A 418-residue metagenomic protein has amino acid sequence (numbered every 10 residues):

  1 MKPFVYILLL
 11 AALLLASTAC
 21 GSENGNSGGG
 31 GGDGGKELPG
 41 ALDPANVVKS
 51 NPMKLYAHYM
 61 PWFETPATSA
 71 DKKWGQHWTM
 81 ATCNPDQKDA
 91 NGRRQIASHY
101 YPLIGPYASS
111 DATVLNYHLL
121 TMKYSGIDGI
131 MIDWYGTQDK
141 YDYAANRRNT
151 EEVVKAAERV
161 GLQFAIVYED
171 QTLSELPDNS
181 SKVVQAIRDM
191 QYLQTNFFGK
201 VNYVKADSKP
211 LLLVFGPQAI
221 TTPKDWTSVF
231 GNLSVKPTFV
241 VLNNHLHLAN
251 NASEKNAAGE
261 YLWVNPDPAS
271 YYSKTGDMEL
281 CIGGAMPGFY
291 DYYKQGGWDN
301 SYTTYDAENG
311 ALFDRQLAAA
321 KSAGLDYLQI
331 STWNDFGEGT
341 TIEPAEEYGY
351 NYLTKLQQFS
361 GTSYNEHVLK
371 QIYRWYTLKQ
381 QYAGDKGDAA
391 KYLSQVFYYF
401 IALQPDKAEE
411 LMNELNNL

Functional and structural regions predicted by a protein language model:
M1, L13-G40: Bacterial Sec-dependent N-terminal signal peptides
K2-L9: Sec-dependent signal peptide recognition, specifically the positively charged N-region followed immediately by
G32-L418: Glycan-processing catalytic domains of CAZymes
